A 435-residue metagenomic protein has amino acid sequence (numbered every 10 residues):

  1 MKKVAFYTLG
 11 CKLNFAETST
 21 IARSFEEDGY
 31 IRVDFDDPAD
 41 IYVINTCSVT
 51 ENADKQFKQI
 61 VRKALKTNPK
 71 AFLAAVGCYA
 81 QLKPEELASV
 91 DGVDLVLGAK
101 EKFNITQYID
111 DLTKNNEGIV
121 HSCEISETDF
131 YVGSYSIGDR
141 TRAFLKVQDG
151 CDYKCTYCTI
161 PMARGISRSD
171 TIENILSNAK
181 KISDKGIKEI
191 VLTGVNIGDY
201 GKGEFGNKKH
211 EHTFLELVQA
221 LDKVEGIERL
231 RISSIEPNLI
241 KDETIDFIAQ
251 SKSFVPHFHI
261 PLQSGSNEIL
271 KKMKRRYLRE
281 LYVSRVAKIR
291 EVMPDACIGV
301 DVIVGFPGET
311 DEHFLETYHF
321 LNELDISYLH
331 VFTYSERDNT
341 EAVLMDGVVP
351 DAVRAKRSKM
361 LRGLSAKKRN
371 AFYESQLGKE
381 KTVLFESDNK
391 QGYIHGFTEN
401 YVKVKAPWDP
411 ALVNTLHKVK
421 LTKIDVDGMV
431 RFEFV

Functional and structural regions predicted by a protein language model:
M1-Y200, T213, E243, F258 (+7 more regions): Proteins enriched for Cys/Gly/acidic motifs involved in redox and nucleic-acid/cofactor modification
S48-V49, R164, E204-K208, K271-Y277 (+1 more regions): Short glycine-enriched, charge-decorated loop/helix-capping segments at active-site entrances that position
L73-A74, L82-K83, L87, D184-D311: Conserved SAM/AdoMet-binding glycine-rich loop
Y135-S136, D246-Q250, L262, Y373-S375 (+2 more regions): Replace "in large, NTP-powered and nucleic-acid-processing enzymes" with "in large, NTP-powered factors and other
G138-T141, C151-D152, F254, S264 (+5 more regions): Short flexible coil/turn linkers enriched for glycine and charged/polar residues that connect secondary-structure
C155, I175, L192, I232 (+6 more regions): Conserved, mostly hydrophobic/aromatic
E309, L324-I326: Contiguous mid-protein beta-loop-alpha structural module that forms a pocket-lining wall or clamp of enzyme active
L344-V435: Terminal RNA-binding accessory module
